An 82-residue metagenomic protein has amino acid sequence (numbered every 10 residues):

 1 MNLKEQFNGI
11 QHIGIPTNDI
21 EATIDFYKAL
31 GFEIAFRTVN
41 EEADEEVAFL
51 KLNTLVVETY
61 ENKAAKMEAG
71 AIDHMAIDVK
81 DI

Functional and structural regions predicted by a protein language model:
M1-E21, A71-I77: N-terminal beta-strand motif that seeds the catalytic metal site of vicinal oxygen chelate
E5, A48-F49, A64-M67: Short secondary-structure boundary/capping segments
F7, I15-V56: Core segments of cupin and vicinal oxygen chelate
F36, K63-A64: Short, P/G- and charge-enriched loop/turn segments at secondary-structure junctions
E41-E42, K66-E68: Short glycine/serine/proline-enriched coil/turn segments at secondary-structure junctions
E58-E61: Conserved beta-strand in the GNAT
D78-I82: Short, intrinsically disordered, charge-balanced linker/junction segments flanking boundaries in proteins
